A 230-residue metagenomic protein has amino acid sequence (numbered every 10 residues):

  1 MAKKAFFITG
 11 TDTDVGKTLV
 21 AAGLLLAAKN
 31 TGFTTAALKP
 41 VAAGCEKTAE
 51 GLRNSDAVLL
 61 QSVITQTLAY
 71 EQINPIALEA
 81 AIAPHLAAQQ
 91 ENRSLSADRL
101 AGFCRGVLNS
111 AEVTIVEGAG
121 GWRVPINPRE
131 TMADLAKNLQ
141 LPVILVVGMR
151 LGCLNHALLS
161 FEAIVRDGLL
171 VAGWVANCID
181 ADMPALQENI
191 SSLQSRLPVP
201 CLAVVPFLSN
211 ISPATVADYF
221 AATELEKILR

Functional and structural regions predicted by a protein language model:
K3-A5, L19-S94, D98, F103-G106: N-terminal phosphate/diphosphate-binding loop that engages ATP/GTP or pyrophosphate donors across diverse enzyme folds
I8: Hydrophobic anchor at the beta1->P-loop junction of P-loop NTPases
V15-G16: Conserved glycine(s) of the Walker
L60, L100, C104-P128: Switch II (G3) loop of P-loop NTPases
N127-R150: Inter-motif core of Ras-like GTPase G domains
P128-D134, L158-F161, L186-S191: Charged helix-capping and loop-helix junction motifs
E162-R230: C-terminal lobe/tail of nucleotide-utilizing enzymes
